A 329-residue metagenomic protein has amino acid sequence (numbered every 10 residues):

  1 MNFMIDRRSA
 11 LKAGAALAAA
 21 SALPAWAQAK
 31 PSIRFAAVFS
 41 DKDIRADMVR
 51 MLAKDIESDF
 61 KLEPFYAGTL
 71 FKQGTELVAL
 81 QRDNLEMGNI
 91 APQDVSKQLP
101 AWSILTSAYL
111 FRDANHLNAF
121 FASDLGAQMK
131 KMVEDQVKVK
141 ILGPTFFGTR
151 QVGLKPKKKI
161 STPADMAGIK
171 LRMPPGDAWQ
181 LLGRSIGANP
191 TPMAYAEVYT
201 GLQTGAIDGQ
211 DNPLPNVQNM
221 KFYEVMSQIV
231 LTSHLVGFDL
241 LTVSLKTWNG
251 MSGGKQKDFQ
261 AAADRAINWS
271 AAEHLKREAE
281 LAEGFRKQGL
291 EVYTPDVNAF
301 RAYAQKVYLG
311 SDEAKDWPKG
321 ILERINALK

Functional and structural regions predicted by a protein language model:
N2-I5, S9-A20, W26-H116, L125 (+1 more regions): N-terminal secretory/targeting leader peptides
M129-K130: Short, compositionally biased "basic patch" segments
